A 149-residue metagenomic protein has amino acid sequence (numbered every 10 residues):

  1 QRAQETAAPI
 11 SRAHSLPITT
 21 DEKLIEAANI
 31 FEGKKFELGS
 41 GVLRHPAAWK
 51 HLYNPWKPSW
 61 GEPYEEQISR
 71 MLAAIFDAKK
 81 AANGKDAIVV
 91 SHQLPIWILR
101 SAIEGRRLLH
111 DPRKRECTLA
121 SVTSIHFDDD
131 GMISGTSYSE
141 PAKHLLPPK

Functional and structural regions predicted by a protein language model:
R2-A3, P95-I96: Alpha-helix capping/helix-boundary segments
P9, I98-A102: Active-site signature of alpha/beta-hydrolase-fold catalytic machinery across serine- and Asp/Cys-nucleophile hydrolases
S11-L72, Y138, P147-P148: Phosphate-handling substructures
L16-T20, E26-L38, K80-K85, S101-K149: Acidic, low-complexity terminal tails and accessory targeting/binding regions of phosphate-metabolizing enzymes
A73-A81: A generic secondary-structure signal
K85-Q93: Generic beta-sheet signal
